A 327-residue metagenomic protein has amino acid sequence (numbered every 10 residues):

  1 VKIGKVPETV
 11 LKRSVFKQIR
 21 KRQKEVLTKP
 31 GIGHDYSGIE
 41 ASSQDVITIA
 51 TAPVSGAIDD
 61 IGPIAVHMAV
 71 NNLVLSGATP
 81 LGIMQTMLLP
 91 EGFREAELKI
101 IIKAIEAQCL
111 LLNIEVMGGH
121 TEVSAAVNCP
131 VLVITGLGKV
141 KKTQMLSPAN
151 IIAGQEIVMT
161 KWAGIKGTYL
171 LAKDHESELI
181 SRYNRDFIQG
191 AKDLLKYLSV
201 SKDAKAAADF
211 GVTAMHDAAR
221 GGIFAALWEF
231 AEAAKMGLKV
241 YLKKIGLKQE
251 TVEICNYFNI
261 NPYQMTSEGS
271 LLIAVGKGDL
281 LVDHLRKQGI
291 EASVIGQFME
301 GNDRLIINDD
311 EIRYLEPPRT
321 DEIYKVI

Functional and structural regions predicted by a protein language model:
V1-A57, Q85, E106-L110, I114 (+2 more regions): Extreme N-terminal cap/leader segments of soluble proteins
K2-I3, P7-L11, Q288-I327: Acidic, Ser/Thr/Pro-rich beta/coil linker or hinge segments at domain junctions
T28-G31, A218-A219, G237-G246, Y263-T266 (+1 more regions): Beta-strand->loop->alpha-helix junctions that form or flank phosphate-binding loops in nucleotide-handling enzymes
S42-A50, V54, T79-E176, Q297: Glycine-rich anion-binding loops of enzyme active sites
I58-I83, I100-L111, S199-A206, A225-E229: Small-aliphatic-rich amphipathic alpha-helix that forms the alpha element of a beta-alpha
P90-G92, A191-S267: Active-site-proximal betaalpha loop/short-helix elements that scaffold phosphoryl/nucleotidyl transfer chemistry
V133-S147, R182-A206: Active-site glycine-rich loop that binds ribose-phosphate moieties when present
A274-L280: Helix N-cap motif at beta-to-alpha junctions
